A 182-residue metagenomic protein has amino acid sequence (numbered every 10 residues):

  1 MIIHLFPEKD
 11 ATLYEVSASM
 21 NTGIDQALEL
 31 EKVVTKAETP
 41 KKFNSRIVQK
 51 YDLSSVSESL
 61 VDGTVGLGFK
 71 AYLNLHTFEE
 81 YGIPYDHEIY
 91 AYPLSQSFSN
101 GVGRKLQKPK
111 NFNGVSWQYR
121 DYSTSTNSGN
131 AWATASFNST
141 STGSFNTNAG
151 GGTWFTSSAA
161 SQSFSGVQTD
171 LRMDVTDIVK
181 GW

Functional and structural regions predicted by a protein language model:
M1-W182: Secreted, disulfide-rich extracellular signaling modules
